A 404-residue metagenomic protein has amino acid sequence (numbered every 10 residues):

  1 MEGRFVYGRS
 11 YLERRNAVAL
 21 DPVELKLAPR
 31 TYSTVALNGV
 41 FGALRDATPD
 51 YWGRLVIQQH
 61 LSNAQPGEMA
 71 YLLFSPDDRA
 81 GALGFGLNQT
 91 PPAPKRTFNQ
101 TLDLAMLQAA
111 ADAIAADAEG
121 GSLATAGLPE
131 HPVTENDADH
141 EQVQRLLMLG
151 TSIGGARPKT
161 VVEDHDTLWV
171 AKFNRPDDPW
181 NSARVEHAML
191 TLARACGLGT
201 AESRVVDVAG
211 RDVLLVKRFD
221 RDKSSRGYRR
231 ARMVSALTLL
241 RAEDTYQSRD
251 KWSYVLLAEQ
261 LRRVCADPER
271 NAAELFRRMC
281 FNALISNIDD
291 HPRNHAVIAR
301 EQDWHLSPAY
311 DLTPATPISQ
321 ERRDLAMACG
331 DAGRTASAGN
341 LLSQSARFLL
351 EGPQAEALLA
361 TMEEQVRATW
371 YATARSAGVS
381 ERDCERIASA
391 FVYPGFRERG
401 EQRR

Functional and structural regions predicted by a protein language model:
M1-P292, A296-R404: Phosphate/dinucleotide-binding and metal-coordinating scaffold of catalytic cores in nucleotide-dependent enzymes
